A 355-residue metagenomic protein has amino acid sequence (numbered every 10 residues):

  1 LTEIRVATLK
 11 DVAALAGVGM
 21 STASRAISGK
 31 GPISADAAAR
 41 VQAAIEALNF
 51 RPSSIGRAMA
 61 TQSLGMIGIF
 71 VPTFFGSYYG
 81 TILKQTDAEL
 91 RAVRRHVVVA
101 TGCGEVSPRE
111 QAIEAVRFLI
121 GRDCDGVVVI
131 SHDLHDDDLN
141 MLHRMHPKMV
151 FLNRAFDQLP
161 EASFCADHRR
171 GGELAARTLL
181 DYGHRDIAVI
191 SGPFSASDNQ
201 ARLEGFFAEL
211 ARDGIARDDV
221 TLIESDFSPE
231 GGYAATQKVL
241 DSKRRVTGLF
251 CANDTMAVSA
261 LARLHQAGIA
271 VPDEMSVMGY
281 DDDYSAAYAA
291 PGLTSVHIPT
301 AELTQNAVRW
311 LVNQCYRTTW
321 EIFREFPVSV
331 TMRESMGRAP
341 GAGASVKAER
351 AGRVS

Functional and structural regions predicted by a protein language model:
L1-G65, R350-S355: N-terminal helix-turn-helix DNA-binding module of bacterial transcription factors
L1-I4, Q62-R177, D181, R245 (+1 more regions): Alpha-helical recognition/docking segments in bacterial nutrient-uptake and carbohydrate-utilization systems
L15, M20-R25, M59-F75, Q85 (+1 more regions): Short beta-strand segments enriched in small/hydrophobic residues
I69-F70, D123-S131, A188-I190, L222 (+2 more regions): Periplasmic-binding protein-like
P72-T81, V99-E110, R154, F164-L174 (+5 more regions): Hinge/beta->alpha junction and helix N-cap segments in small-molecule ligand-binding domains
R185-D186, R217-T221, A270-V277: Short acidic capping loops at alpha-helix termini that bridge into adjacent secondary structure
K238, S242-S355: Flexible loop/turn connectors
